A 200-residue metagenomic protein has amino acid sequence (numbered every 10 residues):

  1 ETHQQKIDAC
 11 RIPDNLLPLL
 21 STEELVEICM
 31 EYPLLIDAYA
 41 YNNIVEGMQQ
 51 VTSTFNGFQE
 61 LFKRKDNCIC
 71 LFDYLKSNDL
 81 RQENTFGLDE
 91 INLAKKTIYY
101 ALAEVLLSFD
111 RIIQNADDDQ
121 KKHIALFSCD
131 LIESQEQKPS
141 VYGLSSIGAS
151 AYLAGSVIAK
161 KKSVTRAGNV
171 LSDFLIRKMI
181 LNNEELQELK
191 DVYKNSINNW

Functional and structural regions predicted by a protein language model:
E1-W200: Non-catalytic all-alpha helical scaffold/repeat segments
